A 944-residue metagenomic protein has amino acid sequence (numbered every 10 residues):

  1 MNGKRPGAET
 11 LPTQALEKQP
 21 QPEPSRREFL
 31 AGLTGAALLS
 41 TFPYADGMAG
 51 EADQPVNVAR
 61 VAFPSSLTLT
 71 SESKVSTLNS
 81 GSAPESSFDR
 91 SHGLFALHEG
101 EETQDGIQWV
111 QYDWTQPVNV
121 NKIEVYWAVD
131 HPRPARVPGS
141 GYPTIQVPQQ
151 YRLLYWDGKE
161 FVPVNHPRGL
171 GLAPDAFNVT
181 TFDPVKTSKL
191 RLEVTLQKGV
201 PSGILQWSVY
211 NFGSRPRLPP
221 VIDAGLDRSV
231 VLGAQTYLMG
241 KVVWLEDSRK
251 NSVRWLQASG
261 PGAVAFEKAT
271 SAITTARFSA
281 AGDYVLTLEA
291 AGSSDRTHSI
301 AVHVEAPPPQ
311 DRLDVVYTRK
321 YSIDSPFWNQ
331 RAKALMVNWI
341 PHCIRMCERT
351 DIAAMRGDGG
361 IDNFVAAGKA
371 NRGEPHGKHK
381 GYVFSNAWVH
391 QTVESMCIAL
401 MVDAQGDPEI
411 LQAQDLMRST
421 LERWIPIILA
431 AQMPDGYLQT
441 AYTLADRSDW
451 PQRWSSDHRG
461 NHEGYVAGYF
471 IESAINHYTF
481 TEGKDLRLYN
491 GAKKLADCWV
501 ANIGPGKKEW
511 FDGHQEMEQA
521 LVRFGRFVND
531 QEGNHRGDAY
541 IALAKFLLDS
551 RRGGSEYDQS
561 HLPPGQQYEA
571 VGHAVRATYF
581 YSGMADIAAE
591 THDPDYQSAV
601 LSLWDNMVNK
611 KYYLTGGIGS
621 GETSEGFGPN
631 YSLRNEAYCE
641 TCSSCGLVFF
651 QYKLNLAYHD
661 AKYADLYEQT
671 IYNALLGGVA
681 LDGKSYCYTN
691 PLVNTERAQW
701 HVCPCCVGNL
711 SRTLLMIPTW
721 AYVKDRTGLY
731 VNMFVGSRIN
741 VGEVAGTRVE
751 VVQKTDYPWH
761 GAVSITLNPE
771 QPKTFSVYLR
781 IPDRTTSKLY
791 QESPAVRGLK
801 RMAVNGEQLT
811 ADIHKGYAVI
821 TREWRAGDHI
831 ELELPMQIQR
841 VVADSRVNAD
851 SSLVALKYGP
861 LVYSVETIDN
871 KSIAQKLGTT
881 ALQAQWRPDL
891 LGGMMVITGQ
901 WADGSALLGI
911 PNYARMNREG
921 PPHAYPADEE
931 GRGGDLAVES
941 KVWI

Functional and structural regions predicted by a protein language model:
M1-S25, G35-L38, M48: N-terminal secretory signal peptides
D53, R90-N165, A173-L218: Aromatic, loop-rich ligand-recognition surfaces of beta-strand-rich domains
L218-G225: Proline-enriched interdomain boundary motifs that mark the N-terminal boundary and often initiate the first structured
A234-W244: A short beta-strand segment in extracellular, disulfide-stabilized domains
S248-R254: Solvent-exposed loop segments of extracellular immunoglobulin-like
L256-S271, T810-A811: Low-complexity "stalk/linker" and mucin-like segments enriched in Ser/Thr/Pro/Ala/Gly
P308-L411, D415, S419, D449-F480 (+3 more regions): Aromatic (Trp/Tyr) and acidic
V600, D665-N673, G678-N768, Y790-V804 (+4 more regions): C-terminal beta-rich recognition modules with glycine/proline-rich loops and embedded aromatic residues
